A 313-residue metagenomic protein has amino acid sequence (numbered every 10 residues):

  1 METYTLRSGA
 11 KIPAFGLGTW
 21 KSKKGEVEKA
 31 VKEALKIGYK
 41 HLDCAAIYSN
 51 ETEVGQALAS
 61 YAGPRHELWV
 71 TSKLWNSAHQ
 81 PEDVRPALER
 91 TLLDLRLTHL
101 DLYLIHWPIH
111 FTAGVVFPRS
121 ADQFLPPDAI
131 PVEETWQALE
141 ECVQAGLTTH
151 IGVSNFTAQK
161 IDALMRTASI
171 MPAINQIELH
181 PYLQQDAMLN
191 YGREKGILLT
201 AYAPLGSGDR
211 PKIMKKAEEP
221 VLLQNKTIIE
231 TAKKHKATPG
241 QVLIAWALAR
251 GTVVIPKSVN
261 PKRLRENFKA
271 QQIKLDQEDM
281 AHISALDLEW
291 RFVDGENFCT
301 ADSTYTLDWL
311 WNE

Functional and structural regions predicted by a protein language model:
M1-L68, R85, Q144, L205-G208 (+1 more regions): N-terminal binding-site loop/beta-alpha segment at the start of enzyme catalytic domains that lines or forms
R7, G55-E67, L92-R96, M165-A168 (+1 more regions): Acidic (Asp/Glu)-rich catalytic clusters
P13-G25, L74-P81, Q123-D128: Active-site mouth loops of central-metabolism enzymes
S22-L35, Q80-L95, E134, Q159-D162: Short, acidic/polar
K40, T98-D101, T149, A173: Short acidic/polar active-site loop segments enriched in Thr and Asp
R65-A78, L102-P108, Q176-L179: A short, structured active-site edge motif that brings together acidic residues
N76, I109-E313: Beta/alpha (TIM)-barrel catalytic core signal, keyed to glycine-rich beta->alpha loops juxtaposed to Asp/Glu that bind
V84-I105, E141-A145: CE4/NodB-like, metal-dependent polysaccharide N-deacetylase domain that modifies extracellular/periplasmic N-acetylated
